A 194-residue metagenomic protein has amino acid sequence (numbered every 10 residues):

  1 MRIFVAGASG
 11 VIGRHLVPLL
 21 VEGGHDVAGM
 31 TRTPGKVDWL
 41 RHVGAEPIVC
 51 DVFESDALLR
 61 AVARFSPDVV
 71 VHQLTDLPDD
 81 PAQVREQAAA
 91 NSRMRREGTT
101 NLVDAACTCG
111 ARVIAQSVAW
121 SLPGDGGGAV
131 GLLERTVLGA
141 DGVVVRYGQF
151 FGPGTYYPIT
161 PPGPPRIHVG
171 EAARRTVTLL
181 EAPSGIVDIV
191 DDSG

Functional and structural regions predicted by a protein language model:
R2-D26: N-terminal Rossmann NAD(P)H-binding glycine-rich loop of SDR-like oxidoreductase domains
A28, I48, V143: Conserved beta-strand positions in the Rossmann-like core of class I SAM-dependent methyltransferases
R32-R96: NAD(P)H-binding glycine-rich loop region in Rossmannoid oxidoreductase-like domains and their noncatalytic homologs
F53, M94, G128, P164-G170: Residue-level signal for the nucleotide or nucleotide-sugar donor/cofactor binding architecture
L59, T99, V103, V169-V177: Short, amphipathic alpha-helical "lid/cap" segments that border enzyme active or binding sites
L74-V130: Conserved Rossmann-fold NAD(P)-dependent oxidoreductase catalytic core, especially the SDR/UDP-sugar
R112, Q116-W120, L132-G154: Conserved beta-loop-beta element that borders a ligand/cofactor-binding pocket
P153, G163-S193: Alpha-helical substrate-binding/gating segment
